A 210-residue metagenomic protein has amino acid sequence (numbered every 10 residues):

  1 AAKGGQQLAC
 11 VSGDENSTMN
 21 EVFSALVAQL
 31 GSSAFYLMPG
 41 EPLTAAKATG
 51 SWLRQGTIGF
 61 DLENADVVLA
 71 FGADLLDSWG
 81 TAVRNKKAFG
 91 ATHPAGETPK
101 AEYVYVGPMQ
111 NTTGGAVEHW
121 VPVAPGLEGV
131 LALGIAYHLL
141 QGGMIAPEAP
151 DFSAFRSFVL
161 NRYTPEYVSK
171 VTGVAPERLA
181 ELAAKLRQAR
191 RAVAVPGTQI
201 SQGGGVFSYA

Functional and structural regions predicted by a protein language model:
A1-A210: Cofactor-pocket helix-loop regions in the catalytic cores of large enzyme subunits
